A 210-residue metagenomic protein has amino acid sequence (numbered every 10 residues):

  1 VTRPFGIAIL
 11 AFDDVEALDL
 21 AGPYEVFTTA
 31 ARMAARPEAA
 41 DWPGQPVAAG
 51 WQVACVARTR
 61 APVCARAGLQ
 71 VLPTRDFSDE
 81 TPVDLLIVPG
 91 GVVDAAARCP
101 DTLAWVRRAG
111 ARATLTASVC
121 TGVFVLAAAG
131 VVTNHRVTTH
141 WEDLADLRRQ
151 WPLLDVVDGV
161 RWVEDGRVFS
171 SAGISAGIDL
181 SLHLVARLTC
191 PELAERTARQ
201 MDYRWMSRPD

Functional and structural regions predicted by a protein language model:
V1-T116, V125-A128, A145, D158-G159 (+1 more regions): Extended, subdomain-level signal for the structured scaffold at the beginning of enzyme domains
A111-L115, V132-R136, R167: Short active-site oxyanion
T116-A117, T138, V157, F169: Structural detector of well-ordered beta-strand residues that form the stable sheet scaffold of enzyme domains
V131-R149: Short, glycine-/small-residue-rich phosphate/pyrophosphate-handling segment
G159-S171: Amphipathic alpha-helical segments enriched in hydrophobic/aromatic residues interleaved with Lys/Arg
V168-S170, I174-G177, M206: Conserved N-terminal glycine/acidic-rich loop preference
